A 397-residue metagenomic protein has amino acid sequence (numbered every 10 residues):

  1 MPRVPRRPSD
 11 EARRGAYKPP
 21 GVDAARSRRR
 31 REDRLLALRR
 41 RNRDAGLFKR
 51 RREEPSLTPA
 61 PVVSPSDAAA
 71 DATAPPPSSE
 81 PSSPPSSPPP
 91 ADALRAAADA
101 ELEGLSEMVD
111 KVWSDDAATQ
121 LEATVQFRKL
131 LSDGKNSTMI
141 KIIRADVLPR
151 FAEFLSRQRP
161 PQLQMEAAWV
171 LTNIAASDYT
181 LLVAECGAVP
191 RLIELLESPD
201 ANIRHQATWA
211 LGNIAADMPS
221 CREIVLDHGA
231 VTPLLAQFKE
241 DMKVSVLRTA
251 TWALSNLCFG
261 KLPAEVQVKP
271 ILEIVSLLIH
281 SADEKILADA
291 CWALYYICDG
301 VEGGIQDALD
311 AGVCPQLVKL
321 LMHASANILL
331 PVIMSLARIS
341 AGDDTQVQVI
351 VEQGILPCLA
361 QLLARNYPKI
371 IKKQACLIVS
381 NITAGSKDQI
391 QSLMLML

Functional and structural regions predicted by a protein language model:
M1-D116, L121-L130: Intrinsically disordered, low-complexity regulatory regions of large eukaryotic scaffold/signaling proteins
L102, I140-D146, L182-G187, E223-G229 (+4 more regions): Short sequence/structural elements of tandem HEAT/ARM alpha-solenoid repeats
E107-V109, R150-E153, R191-I193, P233-L235 (+3 more regions): Buried hydrophobic core positions in alpha-solenoid tandem helical repeats
W113-K129, R159-A175, P199-A216, D227-H228 (+8 more regions): Alpha-helical solenoid repeats of the armadillo/HEAT superfamily in eukaryotic scaffolding/adaptor proteins
D133-S137, A176-T180, A188-V189, A216-C221 (+7 more regions): Flexible helix-coil junctions and inter-repeat linker/turn elements that act as hinges within alpha-solenoid scaffolds
K141-I174, L182-C186, P190-E194, N202-W209: Eukaryotic helix-linker segments that join adjacent hydrophobic helices
S177-L181, E194-L195, C221-E223, A236-Q237 (+5 more regions): A structural feature that tracks compact, well-ordered secondary-structure segments with a strong bias toward
